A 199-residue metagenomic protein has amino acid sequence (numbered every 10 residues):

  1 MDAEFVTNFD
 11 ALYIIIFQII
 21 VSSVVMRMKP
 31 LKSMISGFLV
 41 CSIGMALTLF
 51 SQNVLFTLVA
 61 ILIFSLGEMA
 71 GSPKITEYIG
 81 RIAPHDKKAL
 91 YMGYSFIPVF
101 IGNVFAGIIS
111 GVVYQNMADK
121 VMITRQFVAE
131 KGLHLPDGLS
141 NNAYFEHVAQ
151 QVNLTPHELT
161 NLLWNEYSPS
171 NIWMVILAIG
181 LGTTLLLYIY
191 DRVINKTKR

Functional and structural regions predicted by a protein language model:
M1-Y13, L55-L58, S168-M174: Loop-to-transmembrane helix entry
I16-P30: Helix-to-loop junctions at the C-terminal end of transmembrane segments in multipass secondary transporters
K32-L47: Structural signature of the two symmetry-related core transmembrane helices
L55-G71: Hydrophobic core of transmembrane alpha-helices in multi-pass small-molecule transporters, especially MFS/SLC-type
M69-P84: Intracellular juxtamembrane helix-capping segments at the cytosolic ends of symmetry-related transmembrane helices
A83-P98: Loop-to-transmembrane helix entry/capping segments in MFS-fold secondary transporters and related SLC/MFSD carriers
F100-K120: A gly/Pro-rich, aromatic-decorated transmembrane alpha-helix motif that marks the paired, flexible gating helices
Q126-H134, E166-R192: Symmetry-related core transmembrane helices of the 12-TM Major Facilitator Superfamily/SLC fold
